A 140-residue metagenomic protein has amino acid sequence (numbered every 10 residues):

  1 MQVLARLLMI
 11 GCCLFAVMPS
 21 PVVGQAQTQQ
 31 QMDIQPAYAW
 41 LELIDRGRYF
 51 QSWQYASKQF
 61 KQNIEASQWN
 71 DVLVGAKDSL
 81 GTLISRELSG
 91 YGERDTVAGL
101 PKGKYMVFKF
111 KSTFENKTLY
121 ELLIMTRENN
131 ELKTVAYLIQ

Functional and structural regions predicted by a protein language model:
M1-M9: Bacterial N-terminal signal peptides that target proteins for export
L4, P19-R48: Short, low-complexity N-terminal intrinsically disordered segments enriched in polar/charged residues
G11-L14, V22-G24: Cleavable N-terminal signal peptides
Q25-Q27, Y38-E42, A56-K61, K109-K111: Second-shell loop/turn segments in exported
A26-T28, F50, T82, Q140: Acidic, low-complexity intrinsically disordered segments
I34-Q35, F50-P101: Short solvent-exposed beta->alpha transition segments
L41, G47-F50, A66-S67, K109 (+1 more regions): Bimodal feature
Y91-Q140: Exposed beta-sheet edge and beta->alpha loop/turn motif
